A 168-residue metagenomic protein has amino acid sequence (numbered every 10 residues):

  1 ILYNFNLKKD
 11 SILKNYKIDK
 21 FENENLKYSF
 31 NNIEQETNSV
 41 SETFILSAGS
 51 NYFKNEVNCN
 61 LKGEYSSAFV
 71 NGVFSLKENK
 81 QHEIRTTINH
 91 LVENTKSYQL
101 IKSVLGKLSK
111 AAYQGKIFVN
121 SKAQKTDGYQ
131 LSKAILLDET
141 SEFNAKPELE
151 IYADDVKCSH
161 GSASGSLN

Functional and structural regions predicted by a protein language model:
I1-N168: Conserved beta-strand/loop scaffold segments within soluble protein domains that form the structured core and edges
